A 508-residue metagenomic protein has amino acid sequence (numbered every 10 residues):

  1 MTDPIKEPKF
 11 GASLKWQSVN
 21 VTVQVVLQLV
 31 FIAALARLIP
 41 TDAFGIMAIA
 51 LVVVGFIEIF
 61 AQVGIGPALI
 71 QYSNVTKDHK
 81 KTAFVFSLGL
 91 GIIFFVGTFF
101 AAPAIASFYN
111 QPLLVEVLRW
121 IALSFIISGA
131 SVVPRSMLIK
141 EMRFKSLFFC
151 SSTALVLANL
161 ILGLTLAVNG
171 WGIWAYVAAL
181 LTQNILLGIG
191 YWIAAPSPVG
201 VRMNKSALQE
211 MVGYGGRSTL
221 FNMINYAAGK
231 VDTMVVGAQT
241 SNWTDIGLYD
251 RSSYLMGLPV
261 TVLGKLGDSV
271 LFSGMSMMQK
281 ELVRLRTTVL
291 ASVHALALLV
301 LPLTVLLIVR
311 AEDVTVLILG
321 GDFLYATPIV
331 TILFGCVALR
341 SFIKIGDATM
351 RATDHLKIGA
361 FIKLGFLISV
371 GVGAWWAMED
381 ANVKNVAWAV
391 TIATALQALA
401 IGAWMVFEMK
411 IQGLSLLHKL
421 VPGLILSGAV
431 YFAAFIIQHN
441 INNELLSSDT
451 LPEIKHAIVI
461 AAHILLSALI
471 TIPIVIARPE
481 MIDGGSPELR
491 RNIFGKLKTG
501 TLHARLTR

Functional and structural regions predicted by a protein language model:
M1-K6, F10, K145, I173 (+4 more regions): Interhelical loop/hinge segments that connect adjacent transmembrane helices in multipass membrane
T2-P4, I411, F432-R508: Membrane-proximal transmembrane or re-entrant/amphipathic helices at the cytosolic face
K6-V63, L88-A102, R119, S124 (+3 more regions): Signature of the first transmembrane helix
F10-G11, A68-K77, I127-S151, L164 (+5 more regions): Membrane-interface junctions at transmembrane-helix termini in multi-pass inner-membrane proteins
L29-A43, A106-F108, T165-N169, A227-L258 (+4 more regions): Helix-terminus/linker motif at the lipid-water interface of multi-pass membrane proteins
E58-K77, I139-K140, S252, M256-V300 (+1 more regions): Helix-loop junctions and terminal segments of transmembrane helices in multi-pass membrane transport/translocation
G66, V133-K140, F144, T165-N169 (+5 more regions): C-terminal transmembrane helix end/exit motif
V115-A122, C150-P196, E210-G215, F221 (+6 more regions): Hydrophobic alpha-helical transmembrane segments
